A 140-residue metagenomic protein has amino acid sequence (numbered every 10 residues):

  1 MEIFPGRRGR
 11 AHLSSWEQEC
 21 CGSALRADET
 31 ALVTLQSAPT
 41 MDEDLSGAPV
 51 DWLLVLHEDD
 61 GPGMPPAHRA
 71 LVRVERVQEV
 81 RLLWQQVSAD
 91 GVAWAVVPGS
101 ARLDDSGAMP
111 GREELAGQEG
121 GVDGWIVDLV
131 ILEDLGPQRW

Functional and structural regions predicted by a protein language model:
I3-E17: Short, structured beta-strand/loop micro-motifs enriched in basic residues and often containing a Trp
S15-Q18, T34-D42: Short, charged beta-turn/beta-strand-edge "cap" motif at the junction between a beta-strand and an adjacent loop
E17-C21, D60: Short secondary-structure capping micro-motifs at structural edges
C21, L45-S46: Intrinsic structural disorder
S46-W140: Glycine- and charge-enriched low-complexity intrinsically disordered segments
